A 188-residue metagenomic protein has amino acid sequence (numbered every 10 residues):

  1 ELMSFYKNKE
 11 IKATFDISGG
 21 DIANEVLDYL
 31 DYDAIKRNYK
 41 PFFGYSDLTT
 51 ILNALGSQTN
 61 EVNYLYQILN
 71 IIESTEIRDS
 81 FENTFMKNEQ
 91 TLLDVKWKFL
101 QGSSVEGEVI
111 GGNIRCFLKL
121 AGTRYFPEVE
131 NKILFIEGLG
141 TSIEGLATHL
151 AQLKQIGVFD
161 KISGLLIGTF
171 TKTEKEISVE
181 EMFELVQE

Functional and structural regions predicted by a protein language model:
E1-K7, T148-Q155: Glycine-rich, highly charged phosphate/nucleotide-binding loops
E1-Y39: N-terminal small/polar loop signature for handling phosphorylated ligands or for N-terminal nucleophile
A13-F15, F43, I133-F135, L166: Structural motif
S18-D21, T141, F170-T171: Short glycine-rich anion-binding loops that position phosphate/pyrophosphate groups of nucleotides and phosphorylated
L30-A54, V62-I68: Short, acidic/small-residue loops that bind anionic groups at enzyme active sites
N60-G122: Conserved anion/nucleotide-ligand pocket segment
V109-L150, K154: Oxyanion-binding "anion nests"
K154-E188: C-terminal active-site/capping subdomain that shapes the small-molecule cofactor and substrate pocket of enzyme
